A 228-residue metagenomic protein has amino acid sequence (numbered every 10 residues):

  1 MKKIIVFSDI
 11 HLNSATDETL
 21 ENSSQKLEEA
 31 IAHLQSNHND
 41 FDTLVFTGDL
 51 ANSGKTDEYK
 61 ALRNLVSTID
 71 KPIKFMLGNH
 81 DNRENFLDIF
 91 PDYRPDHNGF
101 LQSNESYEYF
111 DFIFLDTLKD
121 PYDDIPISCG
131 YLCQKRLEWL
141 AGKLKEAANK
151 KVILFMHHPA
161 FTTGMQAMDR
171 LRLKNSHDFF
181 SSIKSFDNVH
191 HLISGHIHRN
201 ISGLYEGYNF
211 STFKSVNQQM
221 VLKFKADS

Functional and structural regions predicted by a protein language model:
M1-A61: N-terminal active-site segment of His-dependent metallophosphoesterases
D9, G48-D49, G78, L115 (+2 more regions): Active-site glycine-centered loops adjacent to acidic/histidine catalytic or metal-binding residues that shape
N13-D17, E84, P121-P126, T162-Q166 (+1 more regions): A short acidic, helix-capping loop that chelates divalent metal ions and anchors anionic groups
E18-H33, S182, N200-S228: Binuclear metal-dependent phosphoesterase catalytic core
A30-T43, P126-N209: His/acidic metal-ligating clusters that form di-metal
L50-N52, N79-R83, K119, A160 (+1 more regions): Solvent-exposed loop/turn segments at secondary-structure junctions within structured extracellular/periplasmic domains
T56-E146, D178-N188, E206, S211-K214 (+2 more regions): Extended active-site neighborhood of metal-dependent phosphoesterases/phosphodiesterases
